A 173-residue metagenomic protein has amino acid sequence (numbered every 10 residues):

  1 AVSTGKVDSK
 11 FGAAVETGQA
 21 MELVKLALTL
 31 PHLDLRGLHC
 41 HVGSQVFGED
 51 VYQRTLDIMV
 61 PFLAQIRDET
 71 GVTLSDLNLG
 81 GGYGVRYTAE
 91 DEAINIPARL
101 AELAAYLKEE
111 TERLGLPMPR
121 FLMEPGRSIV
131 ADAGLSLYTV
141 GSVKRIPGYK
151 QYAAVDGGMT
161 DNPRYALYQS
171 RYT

Functional and structural regions predicted by a protein language model:
A1-D76, V85, Y106, T111 (+1 more regions): Active-site-proximal beta-alpha core segment in soluble small-molecule metabolic enzymes
A14-E16, N95, P117: General structural signal for secondary-structure boundaries
V15-Q19, V46, D50, Y87-D91 (+3 more regions): Solvent-exposed, flexible loop/coil residues
V42, G81-Y83, G157-M159: Short, small-residue-rich loop/turn micro-motifs
G48-T55, R86-R99, V130-S142: Short glycine/threonine-rich loop-to-helix capping motif typified by GTGT followed within a few residues by an Asp-Pro
E102, T111, L116-T173: Charged (often Lys/Glu-rich) extended helix/loop segments that serve as interaction or gating elements
